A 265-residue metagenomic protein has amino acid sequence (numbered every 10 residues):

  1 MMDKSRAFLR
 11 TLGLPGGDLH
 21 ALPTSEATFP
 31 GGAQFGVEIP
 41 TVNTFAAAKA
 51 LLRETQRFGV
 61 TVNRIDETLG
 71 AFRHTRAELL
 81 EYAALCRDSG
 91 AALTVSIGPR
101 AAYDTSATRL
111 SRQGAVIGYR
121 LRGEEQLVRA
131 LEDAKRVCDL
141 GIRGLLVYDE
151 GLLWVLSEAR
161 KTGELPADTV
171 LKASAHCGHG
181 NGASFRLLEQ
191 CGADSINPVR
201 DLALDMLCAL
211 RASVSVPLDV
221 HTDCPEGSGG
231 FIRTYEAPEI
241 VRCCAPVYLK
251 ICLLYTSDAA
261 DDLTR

Functional and structural regions predicted by a protein language model:
M2-T55: N-terminal basic/disordered segments at the start of proteins
F35-T41, N63-E67, L93-I97, L145 (+4 more regions): Hydrophobic faces of well-ordered beta-strands that scaffold small-molecule active sites in alpha/beta enzyme cores
T41-A48, E67-E81, L85-L152, S174-A175: Active-site beta->alpha loop and helix N-cap motifs at the rims of alpha/beta catalytic domains
L52-G59, L80-A92, C138, R160-E164 (+1 more regions): Acidic (Asp/Glu)-rich catalytic clusters
R73-Y82, E150-T162, D201-S215: Active-site-adjacent beta->alpha loops and helix N-cap segments on the catalytic face of soluble alpha/beta enzymes
K161-D168, L187-S195, S213-D219, C243-P246: Glycine-enriched alpha-helix->loop->beta-strand junction motifs that scaffold or abut catalytic
G182-L187, S228-P238: Catalytic cores of alpha/beta
Y255-A260: Conserved small/polar residues in nucleotide/adenosyl-binding loops
